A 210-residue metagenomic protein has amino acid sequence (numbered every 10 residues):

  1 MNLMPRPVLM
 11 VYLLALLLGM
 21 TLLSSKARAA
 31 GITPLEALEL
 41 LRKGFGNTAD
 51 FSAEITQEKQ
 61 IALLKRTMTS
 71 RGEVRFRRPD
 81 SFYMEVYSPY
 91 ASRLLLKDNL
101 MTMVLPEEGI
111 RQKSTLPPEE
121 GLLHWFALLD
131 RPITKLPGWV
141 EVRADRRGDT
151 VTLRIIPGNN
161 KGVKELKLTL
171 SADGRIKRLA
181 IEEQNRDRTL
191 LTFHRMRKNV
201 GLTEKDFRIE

Functional and structural regions predicted by a protein language model:
N2-L13: Bacterial N-terminal signal peptides that target proteins for export
V11-T21: Bacterial N-terminal signal peptides
L23-A29: Sec/Tat signal peptide C-region and signal peptidase I cleavage site
A30-I32, E36, R42-I61, K65-T67 (+2 more regions): Flexible, processing/modification-adjacent segments and terminal tails in exported/periplasmic/extracellular proteins
I55, F82-V86, M101-V104, L153-I155 (+1 more regions): Short hydrophobic/aromatic-rich beta-strand segments that constitute the beta-sheet cores of beta-sandwich/beta-barrel
T69-R71, Y90, G162-L166: Short, surface-exposed coil-to-beta transition loops
E73-H124, T189-L190: An acidic-aromatic
Q112, T134-E210: Gly/Pro-enriched, hydrophobic low-complexity segments that function as extracytoplasmic propeptides/linkers
